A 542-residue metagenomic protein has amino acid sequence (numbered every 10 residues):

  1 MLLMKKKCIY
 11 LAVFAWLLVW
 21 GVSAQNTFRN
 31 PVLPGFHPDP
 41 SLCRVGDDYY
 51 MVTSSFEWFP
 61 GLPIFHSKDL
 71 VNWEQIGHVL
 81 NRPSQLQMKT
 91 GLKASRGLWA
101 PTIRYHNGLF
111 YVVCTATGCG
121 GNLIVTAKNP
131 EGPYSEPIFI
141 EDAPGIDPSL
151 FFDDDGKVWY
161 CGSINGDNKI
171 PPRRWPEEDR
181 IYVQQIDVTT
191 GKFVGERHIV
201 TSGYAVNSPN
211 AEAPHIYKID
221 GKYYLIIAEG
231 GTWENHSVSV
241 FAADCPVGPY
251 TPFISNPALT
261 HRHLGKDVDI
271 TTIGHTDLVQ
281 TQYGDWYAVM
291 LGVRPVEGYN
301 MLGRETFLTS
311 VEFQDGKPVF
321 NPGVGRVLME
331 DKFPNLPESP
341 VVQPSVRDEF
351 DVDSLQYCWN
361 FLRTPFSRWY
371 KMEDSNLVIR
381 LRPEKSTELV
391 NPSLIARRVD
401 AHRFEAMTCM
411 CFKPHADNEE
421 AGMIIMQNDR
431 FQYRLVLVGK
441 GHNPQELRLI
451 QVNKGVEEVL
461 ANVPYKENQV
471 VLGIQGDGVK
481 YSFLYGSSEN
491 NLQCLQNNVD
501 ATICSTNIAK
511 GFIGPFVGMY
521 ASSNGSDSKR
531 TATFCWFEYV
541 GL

Functional and structural regions predicted by a protein language model:
M1-N26: Bacterial Sec-dependent N-terminal signal peptides
A24-L542: Carbohydrate-active catalytic/glycan-binding domains of CAZyme proteins, especially the secreted or lumenal ectodomains
